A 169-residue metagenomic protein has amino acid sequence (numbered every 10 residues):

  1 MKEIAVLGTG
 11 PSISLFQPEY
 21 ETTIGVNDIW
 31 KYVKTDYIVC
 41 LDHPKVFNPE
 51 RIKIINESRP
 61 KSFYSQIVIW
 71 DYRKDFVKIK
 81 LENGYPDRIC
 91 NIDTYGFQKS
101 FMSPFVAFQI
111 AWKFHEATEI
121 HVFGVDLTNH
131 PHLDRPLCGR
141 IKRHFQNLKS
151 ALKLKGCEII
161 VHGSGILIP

Functional and structural regions predicted by a protein language model:
M1-P169: Metal-ion/cofactor- or nucleotide/acyl-coenzyme-handling active-site neighborhoods
